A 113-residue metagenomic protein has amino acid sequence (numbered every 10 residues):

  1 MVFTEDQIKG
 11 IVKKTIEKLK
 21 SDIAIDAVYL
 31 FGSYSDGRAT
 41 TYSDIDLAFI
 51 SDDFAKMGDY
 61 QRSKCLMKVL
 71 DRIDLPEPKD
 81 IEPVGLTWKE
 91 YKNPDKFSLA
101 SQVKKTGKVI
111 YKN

Functional and structural regions predicted by a protein language model:
M1-A27, D36-T41, D52-N113: Catalytic core of pol beta-like nucleotidyltransferases
F31-S33: Glycine-rich beta-strand-to-loop/alpha-helix junction loops that act as flexible
D46-I50: Short beta-strand->loop micro-motif that forms the acidic, two-metal-ion catalytic signature in nucleotide-processing
